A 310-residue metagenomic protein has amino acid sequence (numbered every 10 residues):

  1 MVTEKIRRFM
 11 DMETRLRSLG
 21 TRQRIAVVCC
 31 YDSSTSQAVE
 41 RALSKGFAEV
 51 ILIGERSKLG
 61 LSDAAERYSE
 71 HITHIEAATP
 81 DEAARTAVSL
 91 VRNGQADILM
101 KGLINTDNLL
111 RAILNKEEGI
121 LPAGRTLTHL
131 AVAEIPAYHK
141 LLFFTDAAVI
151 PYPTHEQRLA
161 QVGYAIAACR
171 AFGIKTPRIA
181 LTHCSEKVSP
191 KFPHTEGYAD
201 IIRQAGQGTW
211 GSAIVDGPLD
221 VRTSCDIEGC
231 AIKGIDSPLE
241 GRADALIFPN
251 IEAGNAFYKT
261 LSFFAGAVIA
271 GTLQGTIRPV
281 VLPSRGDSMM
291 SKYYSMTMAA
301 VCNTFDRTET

Functional and structural regions predicted by a protein language model:
M1-L239, D244-T310: Anion-binding alpha/beta catalytic cores of soluble intermediary-metabolism enzymes, centered on
